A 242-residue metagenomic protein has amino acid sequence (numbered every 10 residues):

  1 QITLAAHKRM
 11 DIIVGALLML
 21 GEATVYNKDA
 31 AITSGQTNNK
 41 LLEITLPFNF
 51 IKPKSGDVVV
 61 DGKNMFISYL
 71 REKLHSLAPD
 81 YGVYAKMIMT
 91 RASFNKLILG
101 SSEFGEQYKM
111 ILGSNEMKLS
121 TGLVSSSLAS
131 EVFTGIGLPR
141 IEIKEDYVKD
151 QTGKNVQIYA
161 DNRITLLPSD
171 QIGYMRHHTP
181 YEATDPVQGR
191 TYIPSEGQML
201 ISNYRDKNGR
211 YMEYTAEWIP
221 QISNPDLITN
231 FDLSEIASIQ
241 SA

Functional and structural regions predicted by a protein language model:
Q1-A6: A generic, well-ordered mixed alpha/beta core segment in the N-terminal half of proteins
H7, H75, H177-H178: Histidine (H) residue identity feature
H7, L18, A92: An acidic- and aromatic-residue-enriched active-site/binding cleft used to recognize and process polar
K8-G15, V83: Intrinsically disordered or highly flexible coil/loop and linker segments, enriched in small and charged/polar residues
I12-A30: Short, glycine/acidic-rich hinge or "gate" loops at secondary-structure transitions that mediate conformational
V25-Y26, K96, D150: A broad, structure-centric signal for solvent-exposed, well-ordered loop/edge residues that line or flank functional
D29-S120: Extended, solvent-exposed, turn-rich assembly/linker loops in the middle of proteins
L42-P53, D57-G62, E103-A242: Sequence/fold signature of self-assembling virion shell proteins
